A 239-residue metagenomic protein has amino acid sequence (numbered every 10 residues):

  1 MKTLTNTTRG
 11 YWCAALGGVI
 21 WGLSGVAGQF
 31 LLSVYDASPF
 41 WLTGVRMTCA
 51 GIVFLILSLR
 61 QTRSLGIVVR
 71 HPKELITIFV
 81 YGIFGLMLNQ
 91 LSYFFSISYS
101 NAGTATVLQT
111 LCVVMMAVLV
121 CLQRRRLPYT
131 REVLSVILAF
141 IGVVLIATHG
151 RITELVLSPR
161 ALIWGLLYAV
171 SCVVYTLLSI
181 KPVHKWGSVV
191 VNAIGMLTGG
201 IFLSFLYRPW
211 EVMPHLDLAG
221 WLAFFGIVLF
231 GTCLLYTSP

Functional and structural regions predicted by a protein language model:
M1-G44, I83, E154-K181, F202: Glycine-/small-residue-enriched transmembrane alpha-helix faces in small-molecule transporters and effluxers
R9-G17, L65-S92, V136, P159-A169 (+1 more regions): Loop-to-transmembrane-helix transition segments
Q29-Y35, G66, A147-S158, Y207-W221: Membrane-interface helix termini and inter-helical loops of multi-pass transporters
Y35-L88, M115-L119, L138, S171-L178 (+1 more regions): Transmembrane alpha-helices of multi-pass small-molecule transport proteins
D36-S38, N101, G187-S188: A helix-boundary/kink motif common to multi-pass secondary transporters, especially Major Facilitator Superfamily
W41-I52, Q90-T130, Y168: Specific alpha-helical transmembrane segments that line the substrate/conduction pathway and gating interfaces
T106-Q109, L122-L145, L155-L162, P214-W221: Loop-to-transmembrane alpha-helix entry segments
Y236-P239: Conserved small/polar residues in nucleotide/adenosyl-binding loops
